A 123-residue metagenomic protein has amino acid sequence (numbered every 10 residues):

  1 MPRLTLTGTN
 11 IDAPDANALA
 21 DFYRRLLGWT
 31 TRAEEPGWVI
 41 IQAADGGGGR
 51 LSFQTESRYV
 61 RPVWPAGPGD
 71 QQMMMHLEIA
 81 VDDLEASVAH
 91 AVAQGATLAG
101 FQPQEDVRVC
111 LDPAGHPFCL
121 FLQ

Functional and structural regions predicted by a protein language model:
M1-D21, M74-V81, F121: N-terminal beta-strand motif that seeds the catalytic metal site of vicinal oxygen chelate
P2-T7, W29-H76, V88-D112, Q123: Vicinal oxygen chelate
P14-G28, V60-R61: Short N-terminal helix-initiation segments at or just after the protein's N-terminus
D15, G37, L84: A generic "binding-loop/recognition-motif" signal
A18, L84-A89: Short, conserved charged micro-motifs
Y23-R24, A91, G115: Conserved active-site tyrosine of GNAT-family acetyltransferases
D82, H116: Conserved Rossmann-like nucleotide-cofactor binding loop
P117-Q123: Short, low-order "capping/linker" segments at domain edges
